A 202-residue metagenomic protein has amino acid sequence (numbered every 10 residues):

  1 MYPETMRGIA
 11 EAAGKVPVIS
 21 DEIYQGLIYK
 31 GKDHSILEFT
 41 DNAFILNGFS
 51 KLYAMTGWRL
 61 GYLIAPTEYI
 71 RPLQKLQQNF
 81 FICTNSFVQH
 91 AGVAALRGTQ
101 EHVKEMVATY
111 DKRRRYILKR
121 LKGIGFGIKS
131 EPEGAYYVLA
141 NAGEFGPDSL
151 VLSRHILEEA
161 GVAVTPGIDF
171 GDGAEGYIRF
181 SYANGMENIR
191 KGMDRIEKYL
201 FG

Functional and structural regions predicted by a protein language model:
M1-G202: PLP-dependent class I/II
